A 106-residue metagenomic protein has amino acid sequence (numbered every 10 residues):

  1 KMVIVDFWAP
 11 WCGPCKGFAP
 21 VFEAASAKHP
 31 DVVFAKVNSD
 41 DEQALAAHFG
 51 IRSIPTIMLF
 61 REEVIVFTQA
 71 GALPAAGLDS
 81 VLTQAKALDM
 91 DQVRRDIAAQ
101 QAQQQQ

Functional and structural regions predicted by a protein language model:
K1, W8-W11, S53: Short pre-active-site segment immediately N-terminal to redox-active cysteine/selenocysteine motifs in thiol-based
K1-M2, G17-V37, D41: Conserved helix-turn-beta segment immediately C-terminal to the redox Cys motif in thioredoxin-like folds
F7-V21: Conserved redox-active cysteine motifs that mediate thiol-disulfide chemistry, especially di-cysteine Cys-X(1-2)-Cys
F7-W8, F34, F49, F60: Conserved hydrophobic/aromatic "anchor" residues that stabilize well-ordered secondary structure elements
S53, M58-Q92: Non-catalytic, surface beta->alpha helical segment in thiol-disulfide oxidoreductase systems
M90-Q106: CheY-like receiver
